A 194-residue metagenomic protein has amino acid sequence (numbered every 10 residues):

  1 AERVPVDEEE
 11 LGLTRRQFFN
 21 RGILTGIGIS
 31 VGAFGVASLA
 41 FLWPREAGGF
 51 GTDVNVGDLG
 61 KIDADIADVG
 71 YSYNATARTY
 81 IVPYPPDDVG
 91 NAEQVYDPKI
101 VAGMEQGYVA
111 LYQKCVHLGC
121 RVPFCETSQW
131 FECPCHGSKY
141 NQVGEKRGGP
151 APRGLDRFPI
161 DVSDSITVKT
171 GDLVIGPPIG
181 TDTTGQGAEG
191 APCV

Functional and structural regions predicted by a protein language model:
A1-L13: N-terminal secretory signal peptides
G12, R16-Q17, M104: Juxtamembrane/transmembrane-helix boundary motifs in multi-pass membrane proteins
R15-G26: N-terminal export leaders
N20, G35-V116, C120-C125, F158-V194: N-terminal pre-ligand scaffold of iron-sulfur
G26, S30-A33: Residue-level signal for the membrane-embedded core of alpha-helical transmembrane segments, especially mid-helix
K114, L118, E132-V143, G154-D156: Extracellular/periplasmic metallocenter environments
C125-F131, G144-G148: Short cysteine/histidine-rich zinc-coordinating motifs and their immediately flanking basic loops
E145-S165: Polybasic, low-complexity binding patches
